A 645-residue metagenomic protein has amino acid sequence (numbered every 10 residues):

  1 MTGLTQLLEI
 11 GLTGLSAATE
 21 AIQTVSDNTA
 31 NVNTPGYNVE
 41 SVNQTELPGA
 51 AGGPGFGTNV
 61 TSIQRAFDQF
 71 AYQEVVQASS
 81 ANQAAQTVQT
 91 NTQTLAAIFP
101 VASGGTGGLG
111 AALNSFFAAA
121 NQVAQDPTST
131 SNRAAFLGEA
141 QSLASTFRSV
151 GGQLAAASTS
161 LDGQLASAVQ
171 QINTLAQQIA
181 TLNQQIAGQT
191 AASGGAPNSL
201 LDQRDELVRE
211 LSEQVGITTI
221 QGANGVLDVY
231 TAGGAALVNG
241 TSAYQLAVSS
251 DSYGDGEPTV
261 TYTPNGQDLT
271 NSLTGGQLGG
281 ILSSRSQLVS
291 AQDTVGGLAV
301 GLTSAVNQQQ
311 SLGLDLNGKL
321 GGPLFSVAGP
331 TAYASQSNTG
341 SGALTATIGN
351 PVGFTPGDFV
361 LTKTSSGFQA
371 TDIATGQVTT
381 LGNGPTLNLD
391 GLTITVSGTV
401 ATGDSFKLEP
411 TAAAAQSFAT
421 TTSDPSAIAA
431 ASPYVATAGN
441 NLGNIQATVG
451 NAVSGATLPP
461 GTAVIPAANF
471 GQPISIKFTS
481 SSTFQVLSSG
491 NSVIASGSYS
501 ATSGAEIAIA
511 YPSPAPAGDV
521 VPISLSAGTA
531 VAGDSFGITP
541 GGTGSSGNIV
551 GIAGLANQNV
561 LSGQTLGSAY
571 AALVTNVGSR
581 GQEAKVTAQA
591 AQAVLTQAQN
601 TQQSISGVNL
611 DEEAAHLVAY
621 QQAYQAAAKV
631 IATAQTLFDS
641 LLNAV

Functional and structural regions predicted by a protein language model:
M1-V645: S/T-rich, low-complexity, solvent-exposed segments of bacterial secretion/appendage proteins
